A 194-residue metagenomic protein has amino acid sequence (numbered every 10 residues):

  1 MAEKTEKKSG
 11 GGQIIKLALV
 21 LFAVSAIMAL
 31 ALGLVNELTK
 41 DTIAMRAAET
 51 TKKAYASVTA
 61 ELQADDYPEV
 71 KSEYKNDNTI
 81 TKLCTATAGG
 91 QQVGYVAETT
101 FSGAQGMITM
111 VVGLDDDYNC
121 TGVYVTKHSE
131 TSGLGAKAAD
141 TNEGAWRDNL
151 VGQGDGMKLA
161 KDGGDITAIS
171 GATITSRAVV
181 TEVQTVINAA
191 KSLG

Functional and structural regions predicted by a protein language model:
A2-G194: Flexible, solvent-exposed loop/hinge segments and secondary-structure transition points
